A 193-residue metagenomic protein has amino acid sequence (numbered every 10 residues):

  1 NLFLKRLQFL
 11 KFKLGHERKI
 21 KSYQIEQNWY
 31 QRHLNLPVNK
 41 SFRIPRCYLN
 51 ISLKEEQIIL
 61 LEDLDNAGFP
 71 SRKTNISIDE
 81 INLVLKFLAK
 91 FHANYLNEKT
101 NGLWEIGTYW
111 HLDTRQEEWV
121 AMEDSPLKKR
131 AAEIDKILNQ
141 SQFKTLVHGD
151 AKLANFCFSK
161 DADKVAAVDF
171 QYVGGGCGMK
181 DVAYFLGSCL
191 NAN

Functional and structural regions predicted by a protein language model:
L2-Y109: Conserved ATP-binding subdomain of kinase catalytic cores across diverse folds
F3, L60, L146, A167 (+1 more regions): Short hydrophobic-acidic sequence motifs that mark active-site Asp/Glu residues
K11, G68-F69, F156, G175-C177: Conserved protein kinase catalytic core
G15, F158, M179: Short conserved micro-motifs at the rims of enzyme active sites and ligand-binding pockets
N28, G175, M179-N193: Active-site activation/catalytic loop segments of kinase-like enzymes and analogous catalytic loops in related
L53, E80, F143, H148-D150 (+2 more regions): Secondary-structure capping and boundary motifs in well-ordered enzyme cores
A67-G149, L153, C157-D161, A166: ATP-dependent phospho-/nucleotidyl transfer catalytic cores
D169-V173: Activation of the activation-loop gatekeeper triad in protein kinase-fold domains
